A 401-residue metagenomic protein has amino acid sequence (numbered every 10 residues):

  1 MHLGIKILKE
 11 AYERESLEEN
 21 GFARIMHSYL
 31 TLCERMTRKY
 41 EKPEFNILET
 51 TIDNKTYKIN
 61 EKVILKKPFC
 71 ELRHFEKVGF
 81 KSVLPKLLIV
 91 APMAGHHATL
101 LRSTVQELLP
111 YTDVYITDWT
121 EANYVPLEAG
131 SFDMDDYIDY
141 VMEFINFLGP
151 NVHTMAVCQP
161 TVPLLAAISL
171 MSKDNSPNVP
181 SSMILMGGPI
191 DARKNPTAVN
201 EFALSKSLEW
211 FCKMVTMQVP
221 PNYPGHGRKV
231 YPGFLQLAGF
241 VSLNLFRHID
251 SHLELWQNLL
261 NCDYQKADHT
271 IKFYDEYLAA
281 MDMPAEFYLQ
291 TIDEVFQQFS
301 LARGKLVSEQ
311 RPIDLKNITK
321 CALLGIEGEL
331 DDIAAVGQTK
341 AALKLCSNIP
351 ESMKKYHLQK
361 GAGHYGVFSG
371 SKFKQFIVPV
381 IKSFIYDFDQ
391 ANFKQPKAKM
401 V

Functional and structural regions predicted by a protein language model:
M1-Y29, G149-P150, A167-E286: Alpha/beta-hydrolase-fold enzymes
E44-T51, K55-V125: Short, surface-exposed "cap/lid" segments of acyl-processing enzymes
Y124-P126, D136-H153, L164-S169: Conserved acidic catalytic loop of the alpha/beta-hydrolase fold
M155-T161, G328: Conserved alpha/beta-hydrolase "nucleophile elbow" surrounding the catalytic nucleophile
F296-L315: Active-site nucleophile elbow and catalytic-triad environment of alpha/beta-hydrolase enzymes
I318-T319, L324-E327, D331: Short beta-strand/loop motif that positions the catalytic acidic residue of the alpha/beta-hydrolase fold
D332-Q338: Conserved alpha/beta-hydrolase "acid-adjacent" motif
Q359-Q375: Catalytic histidine-centered segment of alpha/beta-hydrolase-like enzymes
